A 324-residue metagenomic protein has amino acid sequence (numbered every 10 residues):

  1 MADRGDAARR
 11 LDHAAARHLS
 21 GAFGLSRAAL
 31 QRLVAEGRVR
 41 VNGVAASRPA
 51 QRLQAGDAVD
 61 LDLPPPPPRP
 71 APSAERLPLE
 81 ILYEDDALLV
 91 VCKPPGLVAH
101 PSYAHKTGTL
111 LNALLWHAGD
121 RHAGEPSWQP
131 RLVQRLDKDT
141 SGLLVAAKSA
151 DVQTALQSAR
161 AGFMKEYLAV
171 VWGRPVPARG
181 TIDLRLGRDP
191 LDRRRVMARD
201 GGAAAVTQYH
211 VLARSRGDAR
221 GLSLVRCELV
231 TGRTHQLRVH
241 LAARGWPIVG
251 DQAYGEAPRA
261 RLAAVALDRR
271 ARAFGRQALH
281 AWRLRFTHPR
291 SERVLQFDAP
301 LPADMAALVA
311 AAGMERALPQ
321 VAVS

Functional and structural regions predicted by a protein language model:
M1-L191, R216-D218, L301-E315, P319-S324: RNA pseudouridine synthases
E36, N42, T231, R290-S291: Residue-level recognition of short loop/turn positions
D57-A58, R233, R293: Structural motif
S73-R76, M164, A198-T207, A278-L279: Short coil-to-beta-strand transition motifs
A99, K106-A118, K148-Q153, R188 (+1 more regions): Pseudouridine synthase
D192-T231, R244-V265, R269-R270, L295-S324: Accessory recognition modules or surfaces
